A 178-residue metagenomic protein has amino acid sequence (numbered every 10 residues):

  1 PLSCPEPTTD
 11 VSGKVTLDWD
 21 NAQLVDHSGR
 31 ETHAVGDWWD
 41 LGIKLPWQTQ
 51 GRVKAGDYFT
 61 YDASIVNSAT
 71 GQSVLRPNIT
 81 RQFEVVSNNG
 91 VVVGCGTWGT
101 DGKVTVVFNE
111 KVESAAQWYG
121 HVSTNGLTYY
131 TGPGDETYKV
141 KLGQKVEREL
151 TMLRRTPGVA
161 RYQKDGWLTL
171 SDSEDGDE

Functional and structural regions predicted by a protein language model:
P1-R52, D135-E178: Serine/threonine-rich, low-complexity linker/repeat segments that form flexible spacers/stalks
L2-L24, V66-F108: A surface/secretory-pathway sequence property marking extracellular, secreted, or lumenal proteins enriched
P46-Q50, D62, N109: Solvent-exposed residues in well-ordered beta-strands and their adjoining turns, especially edge/terminal strands
K54-Y58, G71-S73: Short, hydrophobic/aromatic beta-strand segments
Y58-N67: Short acidic, flexible loop segments centered on an aromatic residue
T100-T156: Low-complexity, intrinsically disordered segments enriched in Ser/Thr together with acidic residues
